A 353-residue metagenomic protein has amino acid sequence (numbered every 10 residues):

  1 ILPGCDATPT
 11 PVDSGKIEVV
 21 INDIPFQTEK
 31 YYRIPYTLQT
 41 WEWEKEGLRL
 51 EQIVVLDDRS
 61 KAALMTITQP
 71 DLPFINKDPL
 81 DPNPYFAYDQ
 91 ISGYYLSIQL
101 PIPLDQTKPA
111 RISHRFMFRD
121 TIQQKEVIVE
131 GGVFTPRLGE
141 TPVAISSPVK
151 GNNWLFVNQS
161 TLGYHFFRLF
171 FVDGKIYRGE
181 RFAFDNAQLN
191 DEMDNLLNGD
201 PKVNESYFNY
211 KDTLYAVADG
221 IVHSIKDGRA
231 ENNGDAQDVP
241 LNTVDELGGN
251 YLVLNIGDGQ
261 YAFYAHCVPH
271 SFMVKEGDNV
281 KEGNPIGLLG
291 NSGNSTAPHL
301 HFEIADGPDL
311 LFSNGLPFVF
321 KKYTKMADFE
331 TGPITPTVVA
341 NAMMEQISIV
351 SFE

Functional and structural regions predicted by a protein language model:
L2-G4: C-terminal motif of bacterial Sec signal peptides marking the signal peptidase cleavage site
K30-T37: Short, solvent-exposed loop/turn segments enriched in Ser/Thr/Gly
M65-T107: Intrinsically disordered, low-complexity Pro/Gly/Ser/Thr-rich segments with frequent PxxP/GP/PP motifs and embedded
P101-P142: Terminal connector regions
G139-N158, H165-F167, L241-V244, M273 (+2 more regions): Acidic, glycine-rich catalytic/binding loops that coordinate metals and/or anionic ligands
Y215, I256, Q260-G283: Short histidine-centered loop motifs in beta-beta connectors
D219-V268: Zn2+-dependent peptidoglycan hydrolase active-site motif and core
G220-V222, G277-L289: A structural signal for short beta-strand/turn segments enriched in small hydrophobics and glycine
